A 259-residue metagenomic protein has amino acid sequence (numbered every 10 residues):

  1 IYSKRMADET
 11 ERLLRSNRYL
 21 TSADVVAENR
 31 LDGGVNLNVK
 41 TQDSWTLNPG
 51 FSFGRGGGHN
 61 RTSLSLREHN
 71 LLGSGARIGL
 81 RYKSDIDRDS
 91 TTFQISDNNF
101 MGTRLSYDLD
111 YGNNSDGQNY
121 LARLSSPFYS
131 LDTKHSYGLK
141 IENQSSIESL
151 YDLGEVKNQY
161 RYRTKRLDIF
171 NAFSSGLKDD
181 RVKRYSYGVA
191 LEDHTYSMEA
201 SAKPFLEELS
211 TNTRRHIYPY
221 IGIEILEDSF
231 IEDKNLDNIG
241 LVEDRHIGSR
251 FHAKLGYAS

Functional and structural regions predicted by a protein language model:
I1-T46, S52: Acidic, small-polar-rich N-terminal luminal/periplasmic segments of exported/outer-membrane proteins
T10, T41, E68, I239-L241: Homeobox/homeodomain signature
R15, Y19-L20, L66, I95 (+1 more regions): Broad hydrophobic/π-residue packing in well-ordered secondary structure
N29-D32, L241-R245: A short beta-turn/loop motif at secondary-structure boundaries
N38-S229, R250: Gram-negative/organellar outer-membrane beta-barrel architecture
Y220-L226, N235-L241, G248-S259: Extended beta-strand-rich architecture
I231-D233: Short, solvent-exposed, charged loop/turn and helix-capping segments that join or cap alpha-helices on peripheral
